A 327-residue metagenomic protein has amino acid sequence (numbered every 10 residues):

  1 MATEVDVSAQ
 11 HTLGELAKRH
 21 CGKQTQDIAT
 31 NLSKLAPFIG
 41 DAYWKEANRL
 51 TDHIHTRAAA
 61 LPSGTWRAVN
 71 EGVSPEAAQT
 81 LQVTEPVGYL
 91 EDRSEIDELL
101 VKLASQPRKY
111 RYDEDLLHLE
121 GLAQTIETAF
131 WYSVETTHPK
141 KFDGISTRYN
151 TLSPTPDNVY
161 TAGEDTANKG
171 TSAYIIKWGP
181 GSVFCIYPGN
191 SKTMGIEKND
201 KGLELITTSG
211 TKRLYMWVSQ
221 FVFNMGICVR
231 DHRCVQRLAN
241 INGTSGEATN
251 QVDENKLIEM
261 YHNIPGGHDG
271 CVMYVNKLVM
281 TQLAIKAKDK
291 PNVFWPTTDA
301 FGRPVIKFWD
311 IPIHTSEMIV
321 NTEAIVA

Functional and structural regions predicted by a protein language model:
T3-F38, D52-T56, E76-A327: Core alpha/beta structural scaffold of self-assembling particle/tube/pore-forming proteins
P37-K45: Short secondary-structure capping/turn segments at boundaries of alpha-helices and beta-strands
W44-P75: N-terminal, Lys/Arg-enriched amphipathic/low-complexity engagement segments that precede the first folded domain
